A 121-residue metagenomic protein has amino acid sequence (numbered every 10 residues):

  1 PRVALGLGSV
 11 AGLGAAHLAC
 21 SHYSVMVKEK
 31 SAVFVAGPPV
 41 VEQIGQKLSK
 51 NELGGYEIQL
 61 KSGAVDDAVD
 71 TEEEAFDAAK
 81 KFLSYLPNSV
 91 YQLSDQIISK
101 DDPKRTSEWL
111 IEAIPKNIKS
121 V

Functional and structural regions predicted by a protein language model:
P1-Y91: Conserved catalytic cores of soluble enzyme domains, especially glycine-rich substrate-binding beta-alpha loops
T71-V121: Terminal amphipathic helices with adjacent charged low-complexity linkers/tails
